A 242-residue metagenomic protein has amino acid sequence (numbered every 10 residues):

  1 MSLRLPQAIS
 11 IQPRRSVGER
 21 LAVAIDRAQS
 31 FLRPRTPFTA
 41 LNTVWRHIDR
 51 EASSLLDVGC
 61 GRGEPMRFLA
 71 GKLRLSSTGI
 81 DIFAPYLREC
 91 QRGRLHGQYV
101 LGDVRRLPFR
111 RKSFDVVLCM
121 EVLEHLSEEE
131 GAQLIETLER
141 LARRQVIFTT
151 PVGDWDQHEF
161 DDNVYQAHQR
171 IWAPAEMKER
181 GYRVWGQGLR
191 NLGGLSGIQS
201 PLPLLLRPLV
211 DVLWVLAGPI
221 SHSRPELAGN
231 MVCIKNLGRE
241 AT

Functional and structural regions predicted by a protein language model:
L3-S10, E19-T39, E64, I82 (+3 more regions): S-adenosyl-L-methionine-dependent methyltransferase catalytic module, highlighting the catalytic core
N42-W155, C233: Conserved SAM-binding loop
